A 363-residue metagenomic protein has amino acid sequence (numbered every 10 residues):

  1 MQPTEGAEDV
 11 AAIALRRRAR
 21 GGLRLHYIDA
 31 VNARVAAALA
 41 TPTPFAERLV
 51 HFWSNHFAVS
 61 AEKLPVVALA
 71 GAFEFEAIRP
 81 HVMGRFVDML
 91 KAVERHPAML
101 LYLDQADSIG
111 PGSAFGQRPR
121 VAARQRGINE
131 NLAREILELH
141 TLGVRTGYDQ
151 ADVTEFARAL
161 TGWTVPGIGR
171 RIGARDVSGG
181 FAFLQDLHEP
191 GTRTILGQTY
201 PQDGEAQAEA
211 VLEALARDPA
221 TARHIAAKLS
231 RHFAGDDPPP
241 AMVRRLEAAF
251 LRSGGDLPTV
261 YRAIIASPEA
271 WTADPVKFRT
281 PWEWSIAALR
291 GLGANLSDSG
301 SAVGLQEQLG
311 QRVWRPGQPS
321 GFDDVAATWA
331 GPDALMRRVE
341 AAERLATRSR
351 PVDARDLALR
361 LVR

Functional and structural regions predicted by a protein language model:
M1-H81, A106, S113-V121: N-terminal accessory alpha/beta regions
Y27, V31, V35, F45-L49 (+17 more regions): Stable alpha-helical elements in mature extracytoplasmic
A36-T43, N55-G84, D88, R95 (+5 more regions): An amphipathic, hydrophobic-aromatic interaction surface with interspersed Lys/Arg that forms lipid/phosphate-bearing
E47-E62, R95-M99, A159-W163, E205-A206 (+1 more regions): Glycine-rich, acidic and aromatic/proline-enriched surface loops and short helix-turn segments that act as binding
E62-V67, L100-A106, P111-R118, Q150 (+3 more regions): Short, solvent-exposed loop/turn and secondary-structure capping segments
P97-T164: Activity-critical C-terminal alpha-helical subdomain
E155-A206: Long, well-ordered, tryptophan-enriched scaffold segments
D218, A222-S253, Y261-R363: Flexible, low-complexity segments enriched for small/polar residues
